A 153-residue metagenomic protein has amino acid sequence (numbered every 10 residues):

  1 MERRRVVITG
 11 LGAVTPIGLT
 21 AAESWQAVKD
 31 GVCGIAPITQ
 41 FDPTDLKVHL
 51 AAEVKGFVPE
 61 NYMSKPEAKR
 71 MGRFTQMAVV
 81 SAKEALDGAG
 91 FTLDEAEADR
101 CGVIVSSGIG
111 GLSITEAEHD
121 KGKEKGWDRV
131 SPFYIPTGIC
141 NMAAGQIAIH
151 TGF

Functional and structural regions predicted by a protein language model:
M1-I109, S113-F153: Conserved "HGTGT" condensation-loop signature of ketosynthase/thiolase-family condensing enzymes that catalyze
